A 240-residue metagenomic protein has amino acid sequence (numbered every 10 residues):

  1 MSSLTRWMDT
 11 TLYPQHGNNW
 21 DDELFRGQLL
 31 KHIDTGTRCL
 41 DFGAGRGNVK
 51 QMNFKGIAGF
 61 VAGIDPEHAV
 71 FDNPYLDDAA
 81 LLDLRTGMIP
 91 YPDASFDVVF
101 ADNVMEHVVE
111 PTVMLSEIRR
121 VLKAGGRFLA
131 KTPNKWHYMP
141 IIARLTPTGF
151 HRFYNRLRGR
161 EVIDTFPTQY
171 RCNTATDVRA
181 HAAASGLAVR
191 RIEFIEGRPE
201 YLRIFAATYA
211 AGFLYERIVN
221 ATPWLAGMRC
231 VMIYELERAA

Functional and structural regions predicted by a protein language model:
M1-P92, V98-F100, F194, G212-F213 (+1 more regions): Conserved N-terminal segment of class I S-adenosyl-L-methionine
Q15, V109-E117, K123, R127-A240: S-adenosyl-L-methionine-dependent methyltransferase catalytic module, highlighting the catalytic core
T86, E106, H137: Active-site micro-motifs of SAM-dependent methyltransferase domains
M88, R119-R120: Short amphipathic alpha-helices and their capping/turn segments at secondary-structure boundaries
V98-V109: A short SAM/SAH-binding and catalytic strip from SAM-dependent methyltransferases
